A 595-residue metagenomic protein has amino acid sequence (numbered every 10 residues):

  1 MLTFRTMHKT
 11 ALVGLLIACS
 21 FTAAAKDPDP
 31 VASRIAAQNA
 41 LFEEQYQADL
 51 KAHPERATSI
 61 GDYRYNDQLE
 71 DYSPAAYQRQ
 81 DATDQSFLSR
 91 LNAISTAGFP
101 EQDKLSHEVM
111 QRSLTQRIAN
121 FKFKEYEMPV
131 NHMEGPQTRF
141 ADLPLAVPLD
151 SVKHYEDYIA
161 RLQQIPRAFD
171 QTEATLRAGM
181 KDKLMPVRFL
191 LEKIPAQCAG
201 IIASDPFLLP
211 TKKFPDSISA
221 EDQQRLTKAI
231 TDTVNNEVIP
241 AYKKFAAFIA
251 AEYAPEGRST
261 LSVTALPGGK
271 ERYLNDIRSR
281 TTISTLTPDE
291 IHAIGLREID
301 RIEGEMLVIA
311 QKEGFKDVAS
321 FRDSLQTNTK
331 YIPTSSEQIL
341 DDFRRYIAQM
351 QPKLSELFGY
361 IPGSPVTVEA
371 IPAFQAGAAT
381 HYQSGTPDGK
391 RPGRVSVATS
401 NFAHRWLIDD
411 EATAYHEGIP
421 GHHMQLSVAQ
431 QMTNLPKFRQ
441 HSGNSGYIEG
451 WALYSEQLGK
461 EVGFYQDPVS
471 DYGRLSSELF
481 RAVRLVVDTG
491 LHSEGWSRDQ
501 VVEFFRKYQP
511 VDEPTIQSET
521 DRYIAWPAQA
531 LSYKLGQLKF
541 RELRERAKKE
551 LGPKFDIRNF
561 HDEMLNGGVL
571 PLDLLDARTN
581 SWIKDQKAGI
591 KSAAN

Functional and structural regions predicted by a protein language model:
M1-L12: Bacterial N-terminal signal peptides that target proteins for export
L16-A24: Hydrophobic h-region of N-terminal signal peptides that target proteins for export in Gram-negative bacteria
A25-N595: N-terminal maturation segment of proteins
